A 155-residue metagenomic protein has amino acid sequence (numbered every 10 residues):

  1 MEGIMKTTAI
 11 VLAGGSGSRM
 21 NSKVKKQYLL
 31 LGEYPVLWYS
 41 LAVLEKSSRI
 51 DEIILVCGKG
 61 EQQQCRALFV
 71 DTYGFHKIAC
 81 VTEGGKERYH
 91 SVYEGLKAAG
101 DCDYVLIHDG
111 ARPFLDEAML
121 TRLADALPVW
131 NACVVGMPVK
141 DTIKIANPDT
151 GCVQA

Functional and structural regions predicted by a protein language model:
I4-Q62: N-terminal glycine-rich phosphate-binding loop and ensuing alpha1 helix
A9-V11, L55, I107, A132-V135: Structural beta-sheet core signal
V11, L37, G95, H108-D109 (+1 more regions): Residue-level signal for inorganic ion chemistry
Q63-F69: Acidic helix N-cap motif at the loop->helix transition within catalytic regions of sugar-transfer enzymes
G74-K86: Conserved donor nucleotide-binding strand/loop of the catalytic core
H90-Y104: Active-site nucleotide-sugar/metal-binding loop of Leloir-type enzymes
C102-R112: Short beta-strand-to-loop acidic/aromatic patch adjacent to the donor-nucleotide binding site
L115-A155: Conserved core of the sugar-phosphate nucleotidyltransferase
